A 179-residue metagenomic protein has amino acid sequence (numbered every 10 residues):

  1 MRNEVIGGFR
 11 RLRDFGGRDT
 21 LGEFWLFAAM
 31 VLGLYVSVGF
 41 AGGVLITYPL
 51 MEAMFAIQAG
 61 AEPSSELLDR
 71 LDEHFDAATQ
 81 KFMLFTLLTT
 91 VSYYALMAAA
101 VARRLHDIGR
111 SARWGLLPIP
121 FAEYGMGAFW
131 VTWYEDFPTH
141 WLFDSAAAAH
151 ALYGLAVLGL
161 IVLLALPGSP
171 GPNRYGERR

Functional and structural regions predicted by a protein language model:
M1-L34, A99-A112, I161-R179: Membrane-interface extramembranous regions at the lipid-water interface
N3-R10, P49, E62, E66: Coil-to-alpha-helix initiation sites in intrinsically disordered, low-complexity, charged segments
N3-V5, L71, F143-D144: A short linear-motif detector with a strong N-terminal bias
G16, A59, Y124-M126, Y175: Feature targets compositionally biased, intrinsically disordered low-complexity regions with long contiguous runs
G16-R18, D72-D76: Helix-boundary and loop/linker segments of multi-pass membrane transporters
E23-E52, F75-V101, S111-L166: Hydrophobic alpha-helical transmembrane segments in multi-pass membrane proteins
A53-H74: Perimembrane loop-to-helix junctions flanking transmembrane segments
